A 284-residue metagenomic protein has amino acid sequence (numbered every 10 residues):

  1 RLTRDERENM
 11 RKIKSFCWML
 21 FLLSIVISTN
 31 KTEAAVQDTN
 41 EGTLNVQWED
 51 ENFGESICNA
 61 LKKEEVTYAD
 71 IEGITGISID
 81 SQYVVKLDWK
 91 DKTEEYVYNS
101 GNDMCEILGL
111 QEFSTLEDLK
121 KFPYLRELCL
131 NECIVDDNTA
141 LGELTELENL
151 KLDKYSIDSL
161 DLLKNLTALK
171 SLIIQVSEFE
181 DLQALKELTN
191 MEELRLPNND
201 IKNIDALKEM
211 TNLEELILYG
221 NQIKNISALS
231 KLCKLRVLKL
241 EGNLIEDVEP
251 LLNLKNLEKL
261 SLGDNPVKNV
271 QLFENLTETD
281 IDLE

Functional and structural regions predicted by a protein language model:
R1-N9: Short, Lys/Arg-enriched N-terminal segments with co-localized hydrophobic residues within the first ~10-30 amino acids
N9-C17: Bacterial N-terminal signal peptides that target proteins for export
W18-V26: Bacterial N-terminal signal peptides
V26-T39: Sec-dependent signal peptide cleavage junction
V36-G42, Q271-E284: Membrane-proximal C-terminal cap and juxtamembrane stalk of leucine-rich repeat ectodomains
T39-K92: N-terminal segments that cap or nucleate solenoid repeat domains
G76-D118, Y124-D136, A140, E146-D158 (+10 more regions): Concave beta-strand-loop units of leucine-rich repeat
